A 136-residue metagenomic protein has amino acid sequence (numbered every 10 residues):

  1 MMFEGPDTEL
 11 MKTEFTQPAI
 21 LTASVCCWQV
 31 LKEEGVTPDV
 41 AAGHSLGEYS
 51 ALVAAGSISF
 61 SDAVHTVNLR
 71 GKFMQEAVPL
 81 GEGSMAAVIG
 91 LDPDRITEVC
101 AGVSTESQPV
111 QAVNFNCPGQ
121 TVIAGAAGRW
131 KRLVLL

Functional and structural regions predicted by a protein language model:
M1-A42, I123: Helix-rich "cap/lid" substructures immediately adjacent to catalytic or cofactor-binding pockets
G5-M11, T16, A55-L136: Alpha/beta catalytic cores of group-transfer enzymes, especially the acyltransferase/condensing modules of polyketide
S24, D39-G43, G47, A51 (+1 more regions): Gly/Ala-rich beta-loop-alpha elbow adjacent to hydrolase catalytic centers
C27, E48-Y49, F73, P93: A short acidic, glycine/proline-enriched capping/turn motif at secondary-structure boundaries, especially helix N-cap
Q29-E34, L52-I58: Alpha-helix C-terminal capping segments
